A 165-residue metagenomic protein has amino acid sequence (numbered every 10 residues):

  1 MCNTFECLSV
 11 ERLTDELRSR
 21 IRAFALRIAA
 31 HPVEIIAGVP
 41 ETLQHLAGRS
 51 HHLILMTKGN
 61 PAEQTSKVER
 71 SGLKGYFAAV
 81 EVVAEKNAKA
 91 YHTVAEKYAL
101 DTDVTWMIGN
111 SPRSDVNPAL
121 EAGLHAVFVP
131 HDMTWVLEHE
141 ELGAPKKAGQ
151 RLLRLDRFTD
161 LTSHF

Functional and structural regions predicted by a protein language model:
M1-R27, H45: A metal-dependent, Asp-based hydrolase signature
L8-S9, L26-H31, R70, K89-A90 (+1 more regions): Functional surface patches built around histidine and acidic residues
L17-I21, G38, K86-N87: Short, conserved alpha-helical segments within structured domains
A23, I28-V39: Long amphipathic N-terminal alpha/beta scaffold segment
P40, Q44-A47, H51-H52, N60-F165: Asp-based, Mg2+/Mn2+-dependent phosphohydrolase catalytic module
T57: Conserved SAM-binding loop
